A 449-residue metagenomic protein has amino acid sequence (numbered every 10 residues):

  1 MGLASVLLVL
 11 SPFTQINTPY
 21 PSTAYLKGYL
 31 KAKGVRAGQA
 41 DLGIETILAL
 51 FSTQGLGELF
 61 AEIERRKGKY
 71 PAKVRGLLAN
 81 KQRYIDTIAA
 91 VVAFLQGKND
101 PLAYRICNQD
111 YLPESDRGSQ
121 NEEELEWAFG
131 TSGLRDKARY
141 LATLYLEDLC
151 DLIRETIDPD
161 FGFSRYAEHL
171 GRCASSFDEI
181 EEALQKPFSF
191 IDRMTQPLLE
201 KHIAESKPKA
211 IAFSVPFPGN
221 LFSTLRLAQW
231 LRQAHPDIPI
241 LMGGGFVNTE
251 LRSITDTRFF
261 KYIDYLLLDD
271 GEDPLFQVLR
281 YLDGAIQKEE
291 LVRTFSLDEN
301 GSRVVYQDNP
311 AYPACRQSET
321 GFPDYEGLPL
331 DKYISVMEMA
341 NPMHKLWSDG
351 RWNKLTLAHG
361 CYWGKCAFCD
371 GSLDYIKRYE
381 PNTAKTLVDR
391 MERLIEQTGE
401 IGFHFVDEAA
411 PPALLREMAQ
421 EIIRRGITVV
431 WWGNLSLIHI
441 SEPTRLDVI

Functional and structural regions predicted by a protein language model:
S5, K209-A212, G402: Structural motif
S5-Q15: Nucleotide-activated donor-dependent transferases that construct or modify glycoconjugates
F13-I16, P21-G55, D86, V91-G130 (+2 more regions): Glycine-rich beta-alpha loop elements in corrinoid/cobalamin-binding modules across cobalamin-dependent enzymes
I180, I191, G301-K354: N-terminal [4Fe-4S]-dependent radical SAM core
G219-F222, S372, I376, E392-R425: Conserved glycine-rich "GG(E/T)P / GGGxP" loop and the immediately following alpha-helix in the radical SAM core
I240-M242, N353, F403, W431-L435: Hydrophobic faces of well-ordered beta-strands that scaffold small-molecule active sites in alpha/beta enzyme cores
W347-K385: Canonical Radical SAM [4Fe-4S] cluster-binding loop centered on the CxxxCxxC motif and its immediate flanking residues
I438-E442, L446-I449: Single conserved hydrophobic/aromatic residue that forms the stacking wall/gate of nucleotide- or nucleobase-binding
